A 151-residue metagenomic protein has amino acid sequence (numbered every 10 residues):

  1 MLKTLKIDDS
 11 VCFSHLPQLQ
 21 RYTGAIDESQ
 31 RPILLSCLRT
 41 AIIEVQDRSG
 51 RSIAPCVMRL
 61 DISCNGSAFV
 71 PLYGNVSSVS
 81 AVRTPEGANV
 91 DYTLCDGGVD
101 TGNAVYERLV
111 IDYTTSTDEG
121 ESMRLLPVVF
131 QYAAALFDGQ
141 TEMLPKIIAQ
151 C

Functional and structural regions predicted by a protein language model:
M1-C151: Divalent metal-cofactor coordination and adjacent catalytic microenvironments
